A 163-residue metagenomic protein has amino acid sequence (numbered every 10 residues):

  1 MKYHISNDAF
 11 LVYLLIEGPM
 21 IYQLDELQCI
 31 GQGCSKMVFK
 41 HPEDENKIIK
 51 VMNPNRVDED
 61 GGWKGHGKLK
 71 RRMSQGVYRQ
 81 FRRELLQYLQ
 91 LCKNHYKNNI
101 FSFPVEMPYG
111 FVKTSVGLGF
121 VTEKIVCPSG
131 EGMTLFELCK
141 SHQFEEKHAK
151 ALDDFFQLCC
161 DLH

Functional and structural regions predicted by a protein language model:
Y3, F10-Y13: Aromatic (phenylalanine/tyrosine) cluster motif
L14-L27: Juxta-kinase regulatory segment immediately upstream of eukaryotic protein kinase catalytic domains
C29-G31: Protein kinase glycine-rich loop
C34-H41, F155-H163: Active-site acidic catalytic loop and adjacent metal/ATP-binding pocket of ATP-dependent phosphoryl transfer enzymes
M37-L89: ATP-binding glycine-rich loop module of kinase domains
Y88-F101: Structural motif at the C-terminus of the N-lobe alphaC helix and the adjacent alphaC-beta4 loop of the Hanks-type
S102-K147: Conserved structural core of kinase catalytic domains
K147-D154: Conserved alphaE helix
